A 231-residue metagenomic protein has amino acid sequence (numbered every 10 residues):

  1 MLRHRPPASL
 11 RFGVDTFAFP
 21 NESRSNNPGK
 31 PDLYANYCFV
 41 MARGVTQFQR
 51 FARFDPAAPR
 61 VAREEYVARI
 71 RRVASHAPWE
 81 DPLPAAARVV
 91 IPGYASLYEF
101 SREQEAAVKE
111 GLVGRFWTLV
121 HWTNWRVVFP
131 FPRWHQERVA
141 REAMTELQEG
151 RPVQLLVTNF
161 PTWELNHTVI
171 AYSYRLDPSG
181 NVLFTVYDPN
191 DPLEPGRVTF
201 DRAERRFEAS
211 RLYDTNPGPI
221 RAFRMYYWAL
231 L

Functional and structural regions predicted by a protein language model:
R3-W134: Cysteine-nucleophile protease catalytic domains, especially the papain-like/related folds used in DUB/UBL proteases
D15, D32, D55, D81 (+5 more regions): Acidic-enriched, low-complexity/disordered segments with a strong bias for Aspartate over Glutamate
N21, N26-N27, N36, N124 (+5 more regions): Detector for Asparagine
Y34-Y37, Y66, Y94, Y98 (+4 more regions): Sequence-level detector for tyrosine residue identity
P132-P178: Active-site-adjacent substructure of cysteine-protease-like catalytic cores
T162-N166, R175-L231: Cys-His-centered catalytic/binding microenvironment captured across papain-like cysteine peptidases and homologous
